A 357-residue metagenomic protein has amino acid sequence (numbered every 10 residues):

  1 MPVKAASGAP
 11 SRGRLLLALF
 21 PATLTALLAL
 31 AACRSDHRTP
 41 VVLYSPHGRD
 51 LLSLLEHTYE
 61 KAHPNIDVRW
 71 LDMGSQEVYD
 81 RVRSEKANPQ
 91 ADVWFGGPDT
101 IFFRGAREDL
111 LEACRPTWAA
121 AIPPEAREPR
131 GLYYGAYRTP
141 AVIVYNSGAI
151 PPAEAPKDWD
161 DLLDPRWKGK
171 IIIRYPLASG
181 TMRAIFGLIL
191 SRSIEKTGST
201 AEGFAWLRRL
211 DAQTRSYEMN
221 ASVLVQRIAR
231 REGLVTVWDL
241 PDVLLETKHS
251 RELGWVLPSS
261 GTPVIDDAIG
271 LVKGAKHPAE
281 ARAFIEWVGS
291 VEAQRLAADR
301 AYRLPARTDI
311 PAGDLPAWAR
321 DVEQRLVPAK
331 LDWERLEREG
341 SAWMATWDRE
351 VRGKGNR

Functional and structural regions predicted by a protein language model:
R38-G48, I66-L71, K170-I171: Short, well-ordered beta-strand elements
P46-H47, L51-S53, Q76, Q90-E232: Extracytoplasmic ligand-binding site segments that recognize negatively charged/polar headgroups
L54-R69: Short alpha-helix C-terminal cap/hinge motif
T100-R104, A229-R230, L234-E252, A301: A ligand-binding cleft/hinge motif common to bilobed small-molecule-binding domains
A121-P124, T139, A205-L210, Y217-E218 (+2 more regions): Periplasmic-binding protein-like
V142-A149, L190-R192, D266-P278, L296-A297: A bilobed periplasmic-binding-protein/Venus flytrap-type ligand-binding module shared by bacterial periplasmic
V272-K330: Mature extracytoplasmic/periplasmic domains
A329-R357: Conserved C-terminal helix/tail region of periplasmic/extracytoplasmic solute-binding proteins
